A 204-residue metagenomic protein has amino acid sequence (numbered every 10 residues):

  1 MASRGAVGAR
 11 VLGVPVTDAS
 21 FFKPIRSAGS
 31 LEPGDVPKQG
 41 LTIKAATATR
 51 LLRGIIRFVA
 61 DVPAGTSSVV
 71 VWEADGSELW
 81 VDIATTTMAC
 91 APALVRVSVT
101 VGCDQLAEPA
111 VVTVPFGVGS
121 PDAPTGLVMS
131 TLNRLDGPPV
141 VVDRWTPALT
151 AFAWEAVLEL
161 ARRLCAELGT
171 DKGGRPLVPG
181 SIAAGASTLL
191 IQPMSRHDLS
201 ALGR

Functional and structural regions predicted by a protein language model:
M1-R204: Extracellular/lumenal and peripheral-membrane lipid-interaction modules
